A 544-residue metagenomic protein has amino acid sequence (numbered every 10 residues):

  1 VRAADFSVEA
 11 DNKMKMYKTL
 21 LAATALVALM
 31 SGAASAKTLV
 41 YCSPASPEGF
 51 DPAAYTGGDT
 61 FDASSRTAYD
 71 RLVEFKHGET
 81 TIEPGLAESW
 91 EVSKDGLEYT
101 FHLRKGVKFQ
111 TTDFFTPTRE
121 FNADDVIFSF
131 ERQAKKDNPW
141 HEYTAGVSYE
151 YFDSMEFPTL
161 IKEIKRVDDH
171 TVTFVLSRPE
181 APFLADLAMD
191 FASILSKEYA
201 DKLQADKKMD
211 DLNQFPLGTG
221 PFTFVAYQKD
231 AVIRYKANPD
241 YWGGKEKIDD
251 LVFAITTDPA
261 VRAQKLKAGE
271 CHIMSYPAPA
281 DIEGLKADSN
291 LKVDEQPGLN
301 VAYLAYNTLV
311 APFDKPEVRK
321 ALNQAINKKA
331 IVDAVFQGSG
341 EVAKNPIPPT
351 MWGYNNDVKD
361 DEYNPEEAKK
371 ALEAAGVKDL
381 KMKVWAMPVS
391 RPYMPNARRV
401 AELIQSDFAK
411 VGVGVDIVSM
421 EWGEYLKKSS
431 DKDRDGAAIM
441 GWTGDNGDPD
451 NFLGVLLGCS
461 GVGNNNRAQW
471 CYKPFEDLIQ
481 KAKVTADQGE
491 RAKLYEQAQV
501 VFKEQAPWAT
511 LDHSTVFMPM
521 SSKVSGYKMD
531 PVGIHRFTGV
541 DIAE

Functional and structural regions predicted by a protein language model:
Y41, H272-I273, V384, S406-S460 (+1 more regions): Periplasmic binding protein-like
C42-K94, E131, N138, L217-T219: N-terminal lobe/hinge region of extracytoplasmic solute-binding protein
E88-W140, T173, K265, P312: Aromatic- and charge-enriched surface segment that lines or borders ligand/interaction sites
H102, A134-A200: Surface-exposed binding/hinge segments that line and control ligand-binding clefts or catalytic entry sites
K162, E317-K320, V332, K410-L426 (+2 more regions): Extracytoplasmic/peripheral linker and loop segments enriched in polar/acidic and small residues with frequent Thr/Pro
K207-N213, N238-G284, A401: Ligand-site clamp/hinge motif
R234-P239, A287, D314-S406, K410 (+4 more regions): Append "and occasionally in soluble cytosolic enzymes with long acidic Gly/Pro-rich linkers
M518-E544: Long beta-strand-rich cores associated with HINT superfamily self-processing modules
